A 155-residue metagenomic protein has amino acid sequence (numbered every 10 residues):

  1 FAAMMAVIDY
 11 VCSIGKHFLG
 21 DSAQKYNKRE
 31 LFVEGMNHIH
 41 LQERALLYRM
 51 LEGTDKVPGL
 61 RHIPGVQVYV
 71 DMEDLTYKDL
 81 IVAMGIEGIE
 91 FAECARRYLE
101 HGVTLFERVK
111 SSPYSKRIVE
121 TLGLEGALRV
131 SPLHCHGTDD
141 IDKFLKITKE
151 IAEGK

Functional and structural regions predicted by a protein language model:
F1-K155: Pyridoxal 5′-phosphate
